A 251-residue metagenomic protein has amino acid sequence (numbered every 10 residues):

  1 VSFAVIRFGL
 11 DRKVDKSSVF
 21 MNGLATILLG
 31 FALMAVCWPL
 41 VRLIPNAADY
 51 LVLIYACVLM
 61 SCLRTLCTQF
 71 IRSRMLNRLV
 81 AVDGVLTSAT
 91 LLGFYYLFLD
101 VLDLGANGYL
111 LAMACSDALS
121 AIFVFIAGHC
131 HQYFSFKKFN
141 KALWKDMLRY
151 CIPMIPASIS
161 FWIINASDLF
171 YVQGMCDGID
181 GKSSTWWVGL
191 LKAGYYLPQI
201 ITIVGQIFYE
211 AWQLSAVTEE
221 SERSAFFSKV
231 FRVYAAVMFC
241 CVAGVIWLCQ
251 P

Functional and structural regions predicted by a protein language model:
V1, A106-N107, L143-Y150, M154 (+1 more regions): Interfacial/gating helices of multi-pass transporter permease domains
V1-V14, G194, P198-S224, S228-Y234: Helix-loop junctions and terminal segments of transmembrane helices in multi-pass membrane transport/translocation
R7-K13, S61-D83, V217-T218: Membrane-interface junctions at transmembrane-helix termini in multi-pass inner-membrane proteins
M21-A48, V52-L53, G205, S228-P251: Alpha-helical transmembrane segments of multi-pass membrane transport and lipid-handling proteins
F31, V36, L43-F70, A81 (+1 more regions): Alpha-helical transmembrane segments of multi-pass membrane proteins
L40-V52, R74-L79, S88-I122, I179-S183: Membrane-interface helix-loop junctions in multi-pass transport and translocation proteins
V52, L102, A106-A112, V124-N165 (+2 more regions): Interhelical loop/hinge segments that connect adjacent transmembrane helices in multipass membrane
L53-I54, V58, V80, G84 (+11 more regions): Residue-level signature of transmembrane alpha-helical cores of multipass secondary-active transporters and flippases
